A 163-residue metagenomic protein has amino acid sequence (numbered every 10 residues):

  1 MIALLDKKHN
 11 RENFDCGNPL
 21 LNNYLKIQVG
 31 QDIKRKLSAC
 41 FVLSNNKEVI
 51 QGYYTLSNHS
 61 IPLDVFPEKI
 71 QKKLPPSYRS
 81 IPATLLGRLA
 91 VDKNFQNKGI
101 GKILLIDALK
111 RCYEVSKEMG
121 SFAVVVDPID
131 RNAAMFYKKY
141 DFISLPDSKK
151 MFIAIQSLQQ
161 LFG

Functional and structural regions predicted by a protein language model:
M1-Q31, R35, C40, K47-V49: Short amphipathic alpha-helix that is part of the acyltransferase structural core
G30-V42, G52, S57-V65: A short helix-loop-beta-strand connector motif used in the catalytic cores of GNAT acetyltransferases and, in some
Q51-G52, P146: A structural microfeature
Y53-R88: Conserved acyl-donor/pantetheine-binding loop and adjacent beta-alpha core of acyl/acetyltransferases and related
D92-N94: Active-site acidic-Proline motif in GNAT/NAT acetyltransferases
N97-R111: Conserved acetyl-CoA-binding loop-helix of GNAT-fold acetyltransferases
Y113, M119, D127-D147: Conserved active-site alpha-helix within GNAT-family acetyltransferase domains
E118-A134, F152-L161: Conserved beta-strand-loop-alpha-helix junction that forms the acyl-donor binding cleft
